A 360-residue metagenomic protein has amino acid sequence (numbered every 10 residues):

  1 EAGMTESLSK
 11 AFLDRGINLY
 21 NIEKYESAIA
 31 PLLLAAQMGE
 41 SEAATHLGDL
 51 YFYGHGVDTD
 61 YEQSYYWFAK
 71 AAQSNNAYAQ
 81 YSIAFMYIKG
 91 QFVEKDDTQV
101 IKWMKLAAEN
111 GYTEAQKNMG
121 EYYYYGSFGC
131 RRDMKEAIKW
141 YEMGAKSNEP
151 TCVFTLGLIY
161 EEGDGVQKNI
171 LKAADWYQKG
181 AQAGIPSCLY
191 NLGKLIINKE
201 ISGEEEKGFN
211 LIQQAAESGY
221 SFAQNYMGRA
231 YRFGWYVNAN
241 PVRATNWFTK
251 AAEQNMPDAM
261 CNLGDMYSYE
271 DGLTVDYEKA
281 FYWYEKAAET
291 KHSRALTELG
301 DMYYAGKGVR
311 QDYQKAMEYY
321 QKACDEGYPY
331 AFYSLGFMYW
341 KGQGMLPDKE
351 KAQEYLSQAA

Functional and structural regions predicted by a protein language model:
E6-A11, N118, E149, P186 (+1 more regions): Generic helix N-cap/helix-start motif at coil->alpha-helix transitions
S7, Y20, Q37-S41, Y53-H55 (+18 more regions): Short helix-capping/linker turns of helical repeat alpha-solenoids
L8-L34, M38, E121: Alpha-helical segment of the N-proximal tetratricopeptide repeat
A11-L19, H46-Y53, S82-K89, N118-G126 (+7 more regions): Hydrophobic face of amphipathic alpha-helices that form TPR/SEL1-like repeat modules and related alpha-solenoid
G180, L346-A360: TPR/TPR-like (Sel1-like) alpha-helical repeat modules
